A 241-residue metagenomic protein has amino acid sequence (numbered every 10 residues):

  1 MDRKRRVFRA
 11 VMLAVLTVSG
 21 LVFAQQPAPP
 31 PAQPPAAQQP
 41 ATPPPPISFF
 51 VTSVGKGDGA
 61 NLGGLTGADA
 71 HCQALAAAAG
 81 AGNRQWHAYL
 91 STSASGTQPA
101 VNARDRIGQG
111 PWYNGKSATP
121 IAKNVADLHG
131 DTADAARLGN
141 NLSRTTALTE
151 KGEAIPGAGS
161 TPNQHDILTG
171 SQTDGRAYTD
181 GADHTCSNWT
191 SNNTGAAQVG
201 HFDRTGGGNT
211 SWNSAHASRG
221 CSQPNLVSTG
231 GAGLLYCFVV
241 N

Functional and structural regions predicted by a protein language model:
D2-A24: Sec-dependent N-terminal signal peptides
Q25-N241: Secreted/extracellular ectodomain signature
